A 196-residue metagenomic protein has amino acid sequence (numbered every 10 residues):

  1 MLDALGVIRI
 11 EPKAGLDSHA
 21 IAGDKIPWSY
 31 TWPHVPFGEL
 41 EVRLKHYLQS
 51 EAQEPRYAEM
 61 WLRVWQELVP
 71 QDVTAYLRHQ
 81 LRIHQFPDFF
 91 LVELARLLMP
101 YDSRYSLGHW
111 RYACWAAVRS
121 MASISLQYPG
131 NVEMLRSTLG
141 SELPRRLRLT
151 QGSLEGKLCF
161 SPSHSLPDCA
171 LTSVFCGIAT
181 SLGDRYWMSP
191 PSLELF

Functional and structural regions predicted by a protein language model:
M1-F196: Basic, alpha-helical nucleic-acid-binding regions used in initiation and control of genome expression
